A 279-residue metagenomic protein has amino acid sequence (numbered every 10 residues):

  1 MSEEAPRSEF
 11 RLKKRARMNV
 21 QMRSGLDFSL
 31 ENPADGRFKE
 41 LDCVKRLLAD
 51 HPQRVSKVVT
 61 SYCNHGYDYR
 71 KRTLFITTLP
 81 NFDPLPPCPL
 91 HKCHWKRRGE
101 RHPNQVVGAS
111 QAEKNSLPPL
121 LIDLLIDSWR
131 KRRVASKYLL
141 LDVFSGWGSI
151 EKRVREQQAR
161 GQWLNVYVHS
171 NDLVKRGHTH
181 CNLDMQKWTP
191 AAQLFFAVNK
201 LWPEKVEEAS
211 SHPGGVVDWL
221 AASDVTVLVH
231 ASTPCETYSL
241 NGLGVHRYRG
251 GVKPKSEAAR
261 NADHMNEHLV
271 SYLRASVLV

Functional and structural regions predicted by a protein language model:
M1-V279: Conserved active-site and SAM-binding loop architecture of S-adenosyl-L-methionine-dependent nucleic-acid
